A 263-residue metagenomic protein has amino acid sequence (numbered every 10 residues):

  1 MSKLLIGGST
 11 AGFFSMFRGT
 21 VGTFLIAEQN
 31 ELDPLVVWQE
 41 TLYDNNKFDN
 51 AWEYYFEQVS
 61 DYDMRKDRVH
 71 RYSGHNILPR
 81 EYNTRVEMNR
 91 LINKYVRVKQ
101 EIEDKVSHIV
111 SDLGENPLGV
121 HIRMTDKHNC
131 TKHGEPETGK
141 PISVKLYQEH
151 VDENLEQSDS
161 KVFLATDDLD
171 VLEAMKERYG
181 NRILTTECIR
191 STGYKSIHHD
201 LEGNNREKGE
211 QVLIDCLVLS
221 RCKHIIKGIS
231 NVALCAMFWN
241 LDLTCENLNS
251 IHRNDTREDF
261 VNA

Functional and structural regions predicted by a protein language model:
S2-K161, L172: Secretory-pathway glycan-assembly enzymes, especially type II membrane glycosyltransferases that use nucleotide-sugar
G12, F17, V21, V212-D255: A donor-sugar binding/catalytic signature common to diverse glycosyltransferases and related nucleotide-sugar
Y62, I251-A263: Leloir-type glycosyltransferase catalytic cores
H150, S160, D170-H198: Catalytic lobes of large eukaryotic enzymes
S158-V162, C222-I225: Short active-site oxyanion
L164-T166, K227-G228: Short beta-strand scaffold positions
D168-V171, N231-V232: Alpha-helix capping/helix-boundary segments
T185-C222: Donor nucleotide-activated moiety binding/catalytic core segment of transferases that use nucleotide-activated donors
